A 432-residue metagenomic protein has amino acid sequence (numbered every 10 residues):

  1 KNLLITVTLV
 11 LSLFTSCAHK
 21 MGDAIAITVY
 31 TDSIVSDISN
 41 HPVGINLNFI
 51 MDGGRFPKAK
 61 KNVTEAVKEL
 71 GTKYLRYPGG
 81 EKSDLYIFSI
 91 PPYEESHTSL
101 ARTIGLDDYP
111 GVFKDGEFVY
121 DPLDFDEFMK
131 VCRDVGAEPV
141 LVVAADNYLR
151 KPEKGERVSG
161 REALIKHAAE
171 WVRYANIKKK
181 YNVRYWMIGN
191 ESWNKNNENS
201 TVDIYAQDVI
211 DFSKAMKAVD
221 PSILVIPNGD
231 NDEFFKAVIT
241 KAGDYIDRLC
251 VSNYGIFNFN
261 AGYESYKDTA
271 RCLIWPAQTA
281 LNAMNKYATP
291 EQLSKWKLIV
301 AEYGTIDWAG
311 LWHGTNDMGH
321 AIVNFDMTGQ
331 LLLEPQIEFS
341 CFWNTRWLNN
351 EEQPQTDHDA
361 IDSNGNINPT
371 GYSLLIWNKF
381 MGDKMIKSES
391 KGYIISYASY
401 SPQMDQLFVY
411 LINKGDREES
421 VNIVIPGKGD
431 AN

Functional and structural regions predicted by a protein language model:
K1-T8: Sec-dependent signal peptide recognition, specifically the positively charged N-region followed immediately by
L9-A24: Bacterial Sec-dependent signal peptides at the C-terminal "C-region" and cleavage site
M21-D247: N-terminal catalytic cores of secreted or lumenal carbohydrate-active enzymes
P152-G155, N196-N199, N260-E264, A309-H313 (+1 more regions): Short acidic, glycine/proline-rich loop/turn micro-motifs
A168, V202-M327, E334-P335: Noncatalytic carbohydrate-binding groove/subsite architecture in carbohydrate-active enzymes
V300-D405: Aromatic/acidic polysaccharide-binding cleft in carbohydrate-active enzymes
Y393-D430: Carbohydrate-binding surface patches
